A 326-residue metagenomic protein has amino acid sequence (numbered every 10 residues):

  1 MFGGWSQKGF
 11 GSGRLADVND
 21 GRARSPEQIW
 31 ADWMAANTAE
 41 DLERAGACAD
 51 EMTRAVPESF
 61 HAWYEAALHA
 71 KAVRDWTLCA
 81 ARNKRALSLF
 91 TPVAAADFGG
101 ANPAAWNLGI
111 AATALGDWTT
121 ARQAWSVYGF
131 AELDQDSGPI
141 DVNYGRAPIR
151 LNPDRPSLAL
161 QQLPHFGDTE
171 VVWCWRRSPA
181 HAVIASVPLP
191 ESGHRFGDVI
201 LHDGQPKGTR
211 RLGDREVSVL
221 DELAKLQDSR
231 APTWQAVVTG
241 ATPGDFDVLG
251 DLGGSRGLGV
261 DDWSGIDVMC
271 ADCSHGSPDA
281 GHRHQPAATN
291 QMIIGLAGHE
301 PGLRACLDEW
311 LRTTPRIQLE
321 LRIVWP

Functional and structural regions predicted by a protein language model:
G11-R22, E51-V56, S88-G99: Flexible helix-coil transition and linker loops at the boundaries of alpha-helical arrays
E27, H61, A95-G99, P103: Start-of-helix register in tetratricopeptide repeats
A36, H69-V73, A112: Residue at a conserved register position within TPR or TPR-like alpha-solenoid repeats
K84-L89, I110-D136: TPR/TPR-like (Sel1-like) alpha-helical repeat modules
R215-V268: Glycine- and charge-enriched low-complexity intrinsically disordered segments
